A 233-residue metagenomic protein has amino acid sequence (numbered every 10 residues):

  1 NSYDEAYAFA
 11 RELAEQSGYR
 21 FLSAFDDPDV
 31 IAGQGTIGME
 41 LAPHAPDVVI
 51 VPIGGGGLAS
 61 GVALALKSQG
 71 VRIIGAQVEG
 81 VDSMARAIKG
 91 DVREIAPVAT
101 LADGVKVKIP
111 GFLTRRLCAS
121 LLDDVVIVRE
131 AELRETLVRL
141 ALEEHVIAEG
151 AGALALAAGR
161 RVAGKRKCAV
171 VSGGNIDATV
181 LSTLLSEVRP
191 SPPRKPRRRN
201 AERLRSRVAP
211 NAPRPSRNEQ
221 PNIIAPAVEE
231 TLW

Functional and structural regions predicted by a protein language model:
N1-R205, V228-W233: PLP-dependent amino-acid enzyme catalytic core
A209-P210: Intrinsic disorder/low-complexity segments in short proteins, especially the signal peptide and propeptide regions
